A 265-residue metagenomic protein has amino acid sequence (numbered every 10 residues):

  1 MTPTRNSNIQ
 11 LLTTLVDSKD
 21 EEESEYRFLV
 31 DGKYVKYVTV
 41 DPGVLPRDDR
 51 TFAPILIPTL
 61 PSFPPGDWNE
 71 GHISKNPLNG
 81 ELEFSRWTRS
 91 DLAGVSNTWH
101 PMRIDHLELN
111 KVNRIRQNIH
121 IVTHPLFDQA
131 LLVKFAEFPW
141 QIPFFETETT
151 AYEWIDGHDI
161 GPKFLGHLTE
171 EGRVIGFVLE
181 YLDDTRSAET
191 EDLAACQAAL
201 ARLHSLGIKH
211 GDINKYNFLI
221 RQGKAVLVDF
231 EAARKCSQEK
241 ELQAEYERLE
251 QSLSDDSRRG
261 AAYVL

Functional and structural regions predicted by a protein language model:
M1-D20, L109-R114, F164: A structural signal for short, hydrophobic beta-strand segments that form beta-sheets in beta-rich/all-beta domains
V16-K19, F63, D67, D256 (+1 more regions): Short, flexible helical or helix-coil boundary motifs
E23-E25, V174-G176, K224: A generic structural signal for beta-strand entry/edge sites
E25-W154: ATP-binding glycine-rich loop module of kinase domains
L29-Y34, L182-D183, F230: Secondary-structure transition/turn motif
H124, Y181, L219-I220: Conserved hydrophobic "DFG−1" position in protein kinase catalytic cores
D128-A199: Conserved structural core of kinase catalytic domains
T190-C196, R202-L265: C-lobe/activation-segment region of protein kinase-like
